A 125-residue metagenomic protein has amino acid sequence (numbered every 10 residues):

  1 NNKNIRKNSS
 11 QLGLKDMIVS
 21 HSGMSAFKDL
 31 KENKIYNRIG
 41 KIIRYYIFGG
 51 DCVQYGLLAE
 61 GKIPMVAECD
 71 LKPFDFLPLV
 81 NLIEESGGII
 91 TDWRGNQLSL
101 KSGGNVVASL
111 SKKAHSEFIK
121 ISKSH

Functional and structural regions predicted by a protein language model:
N1-K7: Contiguous, small/hydrophobic- and glycine-enriched helical/loop subdomains that border and often "cap" functional
K7-H125: An extended, acidic
